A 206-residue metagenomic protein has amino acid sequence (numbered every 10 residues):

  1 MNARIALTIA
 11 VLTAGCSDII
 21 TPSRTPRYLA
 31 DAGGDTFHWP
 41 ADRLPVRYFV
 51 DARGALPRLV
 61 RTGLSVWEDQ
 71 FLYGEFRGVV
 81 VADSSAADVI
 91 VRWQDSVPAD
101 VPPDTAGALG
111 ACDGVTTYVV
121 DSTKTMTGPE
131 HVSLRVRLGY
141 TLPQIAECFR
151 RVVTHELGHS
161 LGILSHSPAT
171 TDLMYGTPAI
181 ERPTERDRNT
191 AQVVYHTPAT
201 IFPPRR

Functional and structural regions predicted by a protein language model:
M1-A14: Sec-dependent bacterial lipoprotein signal peptides
I9-A10, T105, R188: Residue-level signal for mature regions of secreted extracellular proteins and peptides
C16-A55, E68-D69, A111, V115-T127 (+1 more regions): Disordered inhibitory propeptide/activation segment of secreted metzincin zinc metalloprotease zymogens, centered on
C16-R27, V119-C148, L164-R206: Metalloprotease/metallohydrolase-associated module, dominated by Zn2+-dependent proteases
Y48, W67, H155-G158, M174 (+1 more regions): Divalent metal-coordination and catalytic microenvironments
G54-P57, E185: Loop/helix-junction capping segments adjacent to catalytic residues or to phosphate/diphosphate-binding pockets
R58-S160, L164-S167: Metzincin-family zinc-dependent endopeptidase catalytic domain
